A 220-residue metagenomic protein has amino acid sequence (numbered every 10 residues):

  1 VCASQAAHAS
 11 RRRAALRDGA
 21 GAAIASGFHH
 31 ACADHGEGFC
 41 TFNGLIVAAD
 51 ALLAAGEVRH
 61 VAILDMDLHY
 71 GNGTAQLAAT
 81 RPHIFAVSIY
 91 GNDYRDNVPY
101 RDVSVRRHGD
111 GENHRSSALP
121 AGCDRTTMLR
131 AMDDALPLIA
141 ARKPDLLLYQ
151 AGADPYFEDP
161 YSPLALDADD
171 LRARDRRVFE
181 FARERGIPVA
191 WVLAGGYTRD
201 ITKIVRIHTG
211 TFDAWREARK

Functional and structural regions predicted by a protein language model:
A3-S10, A14-A25: Acidic, proline/serine/threonine- and glycine-rich low-complexity intrinsically disordered segments
S10-R17, L53, F212-R219: Short, hydrophobic alpha-helical segments
R17-G21, F85, V189, R219: Secondary-structure transition/capping residues
A22-F179, R183-E184, T209-D213: Conserved alpha-helical scaffold segments that buttress catalytic/binding sites
I187-T198: Short acidic/histidine-rich active-site segments
T198-K220: C-terminal active-site-proximal or functional interface alpha/beta core segments in diverse enzymes
